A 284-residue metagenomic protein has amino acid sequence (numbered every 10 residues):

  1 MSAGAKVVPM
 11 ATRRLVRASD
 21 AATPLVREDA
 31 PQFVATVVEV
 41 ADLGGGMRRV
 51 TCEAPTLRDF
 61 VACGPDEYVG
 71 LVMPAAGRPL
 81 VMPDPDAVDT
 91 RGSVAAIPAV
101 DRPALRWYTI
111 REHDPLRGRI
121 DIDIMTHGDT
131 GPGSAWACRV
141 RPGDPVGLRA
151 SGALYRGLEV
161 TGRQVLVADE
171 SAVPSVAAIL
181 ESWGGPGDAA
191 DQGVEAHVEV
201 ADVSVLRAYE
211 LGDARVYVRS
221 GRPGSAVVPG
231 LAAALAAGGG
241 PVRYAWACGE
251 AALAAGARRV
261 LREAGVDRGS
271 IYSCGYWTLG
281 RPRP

Functional and structural regions predicted by a protein language model:
S2-P284: Extended, composition-driven regions rather than compact fold-specific motifs
